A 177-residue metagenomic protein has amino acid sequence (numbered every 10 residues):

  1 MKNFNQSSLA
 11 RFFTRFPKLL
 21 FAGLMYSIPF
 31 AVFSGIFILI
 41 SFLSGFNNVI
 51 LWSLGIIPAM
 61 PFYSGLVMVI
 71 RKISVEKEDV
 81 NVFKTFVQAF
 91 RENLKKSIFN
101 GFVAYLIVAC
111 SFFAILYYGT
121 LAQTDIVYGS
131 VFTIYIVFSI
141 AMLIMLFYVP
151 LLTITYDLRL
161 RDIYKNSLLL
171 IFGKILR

Functional and structural regions predicted by a protein language model:
M1-A122, V127-V131, I144-F147, L152-R177: Helix-coil boundary and N-terminal low-complexity module in membrane systems
T133-I140: Small-residue-enriched core segments of transmembrane alpha-helices in multipass membrane transport and channel
